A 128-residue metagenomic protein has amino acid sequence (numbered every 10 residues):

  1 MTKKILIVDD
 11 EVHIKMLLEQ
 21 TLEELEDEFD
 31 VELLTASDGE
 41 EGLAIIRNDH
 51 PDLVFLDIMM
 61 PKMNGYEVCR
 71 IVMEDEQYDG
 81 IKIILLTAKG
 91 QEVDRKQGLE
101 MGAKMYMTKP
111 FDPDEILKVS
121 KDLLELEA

Functional and structural regions predicted by a protein language model:
V12-L34: Two-component/phosphorelay signaling modules centered on CheY-like receiver
T35-A44, G65: Helix N-cap/capping motif at the beta->alpha junctions
A44, Y66-D79: Short amphipathic alpha-helix used as the core "switch/output" element in two-component signaling
D49-F55: Active-site beta3 strand of CheY-like receiver
M60: Receiver (REC) domain active-site loop signature in two-component systems and cognate sites in sensor histidine kinases
E67, G90-M105, L117-K121: Alpha4 helix (beta4-alpha4-beta5 surface) of REC/receiver domains from two-component response regulators
K109: A Lys-centered signature of the CheY-like receiver
